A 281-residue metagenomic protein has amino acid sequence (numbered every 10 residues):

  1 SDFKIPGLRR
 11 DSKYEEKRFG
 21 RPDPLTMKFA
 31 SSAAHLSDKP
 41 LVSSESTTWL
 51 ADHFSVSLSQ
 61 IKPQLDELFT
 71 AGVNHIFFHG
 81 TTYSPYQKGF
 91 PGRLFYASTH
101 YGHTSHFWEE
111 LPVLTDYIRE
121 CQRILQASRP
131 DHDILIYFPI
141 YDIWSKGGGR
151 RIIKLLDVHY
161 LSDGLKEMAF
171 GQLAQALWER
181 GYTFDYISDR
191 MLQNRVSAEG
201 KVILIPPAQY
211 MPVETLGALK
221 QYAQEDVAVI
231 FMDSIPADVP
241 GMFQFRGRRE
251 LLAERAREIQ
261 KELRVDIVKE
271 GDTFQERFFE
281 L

Functional and structural regions predicted by a protein language model:
S1-L281: Carbohydrate-binding surfaces of carbohydrate-active enzymes
